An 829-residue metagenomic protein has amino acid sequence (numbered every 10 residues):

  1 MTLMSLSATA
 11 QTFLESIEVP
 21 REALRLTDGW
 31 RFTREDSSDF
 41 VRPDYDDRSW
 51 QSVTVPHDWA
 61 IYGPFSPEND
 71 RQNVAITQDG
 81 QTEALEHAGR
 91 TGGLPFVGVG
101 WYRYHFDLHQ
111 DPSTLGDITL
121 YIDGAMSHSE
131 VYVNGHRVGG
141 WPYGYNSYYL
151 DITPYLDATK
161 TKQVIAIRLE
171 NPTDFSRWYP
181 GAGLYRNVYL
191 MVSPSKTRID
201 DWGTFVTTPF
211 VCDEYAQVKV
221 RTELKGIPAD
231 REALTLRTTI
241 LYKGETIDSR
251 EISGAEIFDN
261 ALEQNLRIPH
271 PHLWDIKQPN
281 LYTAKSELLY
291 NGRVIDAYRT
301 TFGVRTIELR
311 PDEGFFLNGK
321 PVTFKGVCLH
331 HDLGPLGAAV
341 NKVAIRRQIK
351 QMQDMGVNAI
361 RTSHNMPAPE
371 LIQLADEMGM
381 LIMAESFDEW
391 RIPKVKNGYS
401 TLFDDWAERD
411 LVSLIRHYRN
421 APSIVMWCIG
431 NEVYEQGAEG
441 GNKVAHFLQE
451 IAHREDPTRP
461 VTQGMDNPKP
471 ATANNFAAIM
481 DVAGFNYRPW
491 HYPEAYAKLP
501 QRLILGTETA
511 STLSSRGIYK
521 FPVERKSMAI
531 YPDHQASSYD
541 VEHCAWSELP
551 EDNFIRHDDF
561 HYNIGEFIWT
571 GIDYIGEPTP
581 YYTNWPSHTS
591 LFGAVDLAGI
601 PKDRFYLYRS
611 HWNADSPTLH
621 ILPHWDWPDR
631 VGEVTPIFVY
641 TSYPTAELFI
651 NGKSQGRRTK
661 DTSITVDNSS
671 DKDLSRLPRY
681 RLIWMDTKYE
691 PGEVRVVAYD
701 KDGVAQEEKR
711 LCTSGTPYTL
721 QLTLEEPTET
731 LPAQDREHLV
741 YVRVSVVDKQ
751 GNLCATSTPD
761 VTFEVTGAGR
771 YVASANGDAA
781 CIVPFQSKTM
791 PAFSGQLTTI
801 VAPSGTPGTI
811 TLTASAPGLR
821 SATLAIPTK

Functional and structural regions predicted by a protein language model:
Q11-Y121, G181-L184, W202, I572 (+1 more regions): Extended carbohydrate-recognition surfaces in non-catalytic/accessory domains of CAZymes and lectin-like proteins
T12-S16, L24, G92-D201, F205 (+6 more regions): Accessory beta-strand-rich segments of carbohydrate-active enzymes
E22, D58, Y62-P64, H136 (+3 more regions): Extended substrate-binding grooves/exosites of carbohydrate-active enzymes
P43-D46, R231-R237, K277-T283, S642 (+4 more regions): Short flexible loop/turn segments that cap and initiate beta-strands
I152-P154, Q264-W274, L682-K688, Q786-G805: Short, hydrophobic beta-strand segments
D157-K160, R221-R310, W684, E690-P691 (+3 more regions): Extended acidic/polar, glycine-enriched regions that form or flank non-catalytic beta-rich accessory modules
V220-L224, K285-E287, I637-T641, V697-A698 (+3 more regions): Beta-strand-rich structural segments
L309, S616-P636, S642-Y643, Q706 (+4 more regions): Short S/T/G/P-enriched beta-strand
